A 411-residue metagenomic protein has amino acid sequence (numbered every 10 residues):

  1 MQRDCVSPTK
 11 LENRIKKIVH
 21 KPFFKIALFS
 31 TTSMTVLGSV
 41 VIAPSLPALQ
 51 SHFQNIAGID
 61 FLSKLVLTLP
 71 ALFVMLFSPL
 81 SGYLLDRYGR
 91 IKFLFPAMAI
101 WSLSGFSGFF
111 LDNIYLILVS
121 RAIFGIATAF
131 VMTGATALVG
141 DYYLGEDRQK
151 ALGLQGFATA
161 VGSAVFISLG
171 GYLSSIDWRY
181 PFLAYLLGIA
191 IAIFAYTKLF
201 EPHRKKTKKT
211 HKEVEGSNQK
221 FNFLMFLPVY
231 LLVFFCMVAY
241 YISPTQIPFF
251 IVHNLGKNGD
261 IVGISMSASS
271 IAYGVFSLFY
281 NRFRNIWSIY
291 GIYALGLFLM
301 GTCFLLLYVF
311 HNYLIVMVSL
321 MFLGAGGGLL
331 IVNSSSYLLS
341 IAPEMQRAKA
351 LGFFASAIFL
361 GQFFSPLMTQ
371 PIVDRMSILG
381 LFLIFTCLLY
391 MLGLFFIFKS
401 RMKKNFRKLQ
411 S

Functional and structural regions predicted by a protein language model:
L46-M75: Extracellular/periplasmic helix-loop-helix junction of adjacent transmembrane segments in MFS-like secondary
L65-G82, S267-F279: Central cavity-lining transmembrane alpha-helices of secondary-active solute carriers, predominantly the Major
M75-N113: Conserved MFS/SLC helix-loop-helix module at the cytosolic interface between two early adjacent transmembrane helices
F77-G89, F276-S288, V373: Helix-to-loop junctions at the C-terminal end of transmembrane segments in multipass secondary transporters
I100, S104, Y115-I123, L314-F322: Paired small-residue
I114, S120-T159: Cytoplasmic helix-loop-helix junction between adjacent transmembrane helices in 12-TM secondary transporters
G145, L154-F200: Helix-loop-helix hairpin linking two adjacent transmembrane segments in secondary transporters
F226-S267: Extracytoplasmic gate region of multi-pass secondary transporters
